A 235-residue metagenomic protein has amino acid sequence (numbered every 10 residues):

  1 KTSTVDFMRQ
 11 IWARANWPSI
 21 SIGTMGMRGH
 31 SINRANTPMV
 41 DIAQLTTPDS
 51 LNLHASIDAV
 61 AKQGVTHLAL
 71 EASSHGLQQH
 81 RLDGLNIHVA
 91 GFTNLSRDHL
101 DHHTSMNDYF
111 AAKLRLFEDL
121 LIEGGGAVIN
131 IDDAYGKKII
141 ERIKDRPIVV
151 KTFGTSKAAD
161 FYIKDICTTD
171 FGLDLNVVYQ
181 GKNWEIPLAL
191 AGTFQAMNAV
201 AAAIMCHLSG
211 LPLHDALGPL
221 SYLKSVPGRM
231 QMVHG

Functional and structural regions predicted by a protein language model:
S3-F7: Hydrophobic positions on the alpha1 helix immediately C-terminal to the Walker A/P-loop
M8-A13, V60, I143: Hydrophobic alpha-helical packing residues
N16-H30, S73: Short beta-strand-centered segment that lines the nucleotide-binding/catalytic pocket of NTP-utilizing
S19-I20, H67-L68, V150: Hydrophobic anchor at the start of a short beta-strand that flanks the dinucleotide cofactor-binding loop
G29-D41, D98-H103: A short acidic, helix-capping loop that chelates divalent metal ions and anchors anionic groups
M39-S73: Conserved nucleotide-sensing/catalytic segment adjacent to the nucleotide-binding pocket in NTP-handling enzymes
Q63, Q78, I87-G235: Acidic, Mg2+-coordinating active-site environments of NTP-dependent enzymes
H75-D83: Conserved helix/coil segment N-terminal to the catalytic DExD/H
